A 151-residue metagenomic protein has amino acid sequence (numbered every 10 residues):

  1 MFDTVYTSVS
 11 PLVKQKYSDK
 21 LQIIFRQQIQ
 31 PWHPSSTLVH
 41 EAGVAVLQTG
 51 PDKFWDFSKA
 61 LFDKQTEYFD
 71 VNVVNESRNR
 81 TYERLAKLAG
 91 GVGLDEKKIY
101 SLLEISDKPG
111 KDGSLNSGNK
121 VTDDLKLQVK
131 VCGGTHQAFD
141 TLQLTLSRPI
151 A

Functional and structural regions predicted by a protein language model:
M1-G90: Structural alpha/beta surface segment adjacent to cysteine/selenocysteine redox centers across thiol/disulfide enzymes
M1-K14, N79-A151: C-terminal cap of thioredoxin/glutaredoxin-like
